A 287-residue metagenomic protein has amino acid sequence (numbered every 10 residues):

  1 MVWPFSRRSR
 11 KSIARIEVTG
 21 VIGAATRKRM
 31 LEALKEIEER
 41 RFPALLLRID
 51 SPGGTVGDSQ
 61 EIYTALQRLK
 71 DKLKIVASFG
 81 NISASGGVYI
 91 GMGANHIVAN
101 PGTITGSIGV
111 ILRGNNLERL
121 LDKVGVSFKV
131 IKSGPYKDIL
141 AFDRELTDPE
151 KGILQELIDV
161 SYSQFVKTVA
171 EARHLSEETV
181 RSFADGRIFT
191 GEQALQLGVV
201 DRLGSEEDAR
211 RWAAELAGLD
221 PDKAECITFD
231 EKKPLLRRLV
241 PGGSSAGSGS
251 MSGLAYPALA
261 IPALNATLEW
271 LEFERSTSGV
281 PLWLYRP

Functional and structural regions predicted by a protein language model:
M1-S85, M92-N100, I111-P287: N-terminal organellar transit peptides
